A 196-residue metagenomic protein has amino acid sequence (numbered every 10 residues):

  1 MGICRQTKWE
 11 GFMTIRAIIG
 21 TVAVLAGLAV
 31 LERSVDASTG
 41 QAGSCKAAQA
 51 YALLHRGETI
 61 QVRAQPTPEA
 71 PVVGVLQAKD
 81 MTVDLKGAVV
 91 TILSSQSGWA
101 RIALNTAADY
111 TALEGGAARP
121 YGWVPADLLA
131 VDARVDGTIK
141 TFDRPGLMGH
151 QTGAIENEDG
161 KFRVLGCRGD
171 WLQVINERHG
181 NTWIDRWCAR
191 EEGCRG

Functional and structural regions predicted by a protein language model:
M1-F12: Short, Lys/Arg-enriched N-terminal segments with co-localized hydrophobic residues within the first ~10-30 amino acids
C4, R16-G20: Residues marking helix boundaries in flexible regions
G20-A29: Bacterial N-terminal signal peptides
E32-D36: Sec/Tat signal peptide C-region and signal peptidase I cleavage site
S38-A50, S97-I139, D143-P145, I175-G196: Boundary regions of SH3-family modules and the immediately adjacent low-complexity/disordered segments in eukaryotic
T39-A48, L54-Q96, D132-W171: Beta-loop motif signature
